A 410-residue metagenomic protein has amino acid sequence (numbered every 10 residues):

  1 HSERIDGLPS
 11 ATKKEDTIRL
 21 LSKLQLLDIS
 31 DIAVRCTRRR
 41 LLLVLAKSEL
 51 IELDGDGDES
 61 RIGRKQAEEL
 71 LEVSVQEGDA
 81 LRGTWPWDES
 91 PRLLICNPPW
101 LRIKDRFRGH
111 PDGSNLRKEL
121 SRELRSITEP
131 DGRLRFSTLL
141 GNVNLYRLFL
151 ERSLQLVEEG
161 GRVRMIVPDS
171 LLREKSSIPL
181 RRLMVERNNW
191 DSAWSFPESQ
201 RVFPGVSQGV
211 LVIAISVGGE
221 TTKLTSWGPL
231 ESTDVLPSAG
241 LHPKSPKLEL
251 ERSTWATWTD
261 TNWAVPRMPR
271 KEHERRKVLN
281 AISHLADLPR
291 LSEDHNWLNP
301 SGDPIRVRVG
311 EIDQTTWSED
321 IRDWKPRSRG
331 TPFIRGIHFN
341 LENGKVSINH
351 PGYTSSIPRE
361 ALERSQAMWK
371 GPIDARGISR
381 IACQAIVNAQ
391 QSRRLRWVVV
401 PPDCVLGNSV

Functional and structural regions predicted by a protein language model:
H1-S10, A80-W194, K244, Y353-S355: SAM-dependent methyltransferase catalytic-core segment centered on the flexible catalytic loop and adjoining short
H1-T84, V167-K175, P179-R181, E186: Conserved S-adenosyl-L-methionine
I18-L27, E129-L140, R162-D169, A193-E198 (+4 more regions): Glycine- and acidic
R19-K23, L70-E72, E77, W87-S90 (+12 more regions): Short, well-ordered loop/turn elements at secondary-structure boundaries
D31, P99-L101, R108, E220 (+3 more regions): Short, glycine-/Ser/Thr-/acidic-enriched flexible segments
S60-E68, S74-P86, D191-G205, V307-D320: Short, surface-exposed recognition loops and adjoining beta-strand edges that mediate ligand/DNA contacts, enriched
R147, L154-V157, Q200-R201, L211 (+1 more regions): Polybasic, glycine- and aromatic-enriched phosphate-binding surface used to engage nucleic acids
G205-R290: Flexible, glycine-/basic-rich loop-and-beta segments that form/coincide with the SAM-dependent methyltransferase
